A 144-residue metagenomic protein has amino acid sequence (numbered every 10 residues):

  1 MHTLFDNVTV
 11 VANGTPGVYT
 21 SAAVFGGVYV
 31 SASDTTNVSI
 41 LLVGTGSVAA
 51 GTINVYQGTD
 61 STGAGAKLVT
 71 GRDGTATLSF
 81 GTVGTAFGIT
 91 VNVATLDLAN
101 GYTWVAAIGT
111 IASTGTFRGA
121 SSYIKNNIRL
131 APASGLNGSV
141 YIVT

Functional and structural regions predicted by a protein language model:
M1-T144: Surface-exposed, low-hydrophobicity beta-strand/loop segments enriched in small/polar/acidic residues
